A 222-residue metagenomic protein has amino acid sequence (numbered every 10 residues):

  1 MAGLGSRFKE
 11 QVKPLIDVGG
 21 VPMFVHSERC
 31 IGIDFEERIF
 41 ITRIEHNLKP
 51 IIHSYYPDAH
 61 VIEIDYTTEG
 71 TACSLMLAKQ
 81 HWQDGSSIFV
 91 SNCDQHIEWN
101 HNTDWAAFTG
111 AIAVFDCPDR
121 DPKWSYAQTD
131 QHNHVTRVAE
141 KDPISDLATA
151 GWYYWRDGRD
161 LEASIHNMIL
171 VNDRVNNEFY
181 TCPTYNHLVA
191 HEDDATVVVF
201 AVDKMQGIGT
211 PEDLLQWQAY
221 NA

Functional and structural regions predicted by a protein language model:
M1-E10: N-terminal nucleotide-binding beta1-loop-alpha1 segment
K9-E10, D17, V21-V90: Conserved N-terminal catalytic core of the sugar/cofactor nucleotidyltransferase
P14, D58-H60, H134, D194-T196: Conserved beta-strand segments of alpha/beta enzyme cores
L15, Y126-T129, V197: A structural signal for short hydrophobic beta-strand segments in well-ordered beta-sheet cores
M76-L77, T109, T184, Q216: Alpha-helical elements of Rossmann-like donor-binding domains used by nucleotide-donor carbohydrate transfer enzymes
N92-H96: The conserved acidic donor/metal-binding loop of glycosyltransferases
E98-N172: Conserved core of the sugar-phosphate nucleotidyltransferase
A148-A222: Conserved alpha/beta core of the MobA/IspD/sugar-nucleotide pyrophosphorylase nucleotidyltransferase superfamily
